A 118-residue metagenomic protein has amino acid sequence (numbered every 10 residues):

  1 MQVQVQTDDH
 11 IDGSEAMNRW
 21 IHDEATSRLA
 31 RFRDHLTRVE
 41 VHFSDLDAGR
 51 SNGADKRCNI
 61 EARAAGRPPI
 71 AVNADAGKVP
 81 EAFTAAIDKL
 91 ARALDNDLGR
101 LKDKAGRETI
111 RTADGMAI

Functional and structural regions predicted by a protein language model:
M1-I118: N-terminal, polar/charged subdomain of small-to-medium soluble alpha/beta proteins
